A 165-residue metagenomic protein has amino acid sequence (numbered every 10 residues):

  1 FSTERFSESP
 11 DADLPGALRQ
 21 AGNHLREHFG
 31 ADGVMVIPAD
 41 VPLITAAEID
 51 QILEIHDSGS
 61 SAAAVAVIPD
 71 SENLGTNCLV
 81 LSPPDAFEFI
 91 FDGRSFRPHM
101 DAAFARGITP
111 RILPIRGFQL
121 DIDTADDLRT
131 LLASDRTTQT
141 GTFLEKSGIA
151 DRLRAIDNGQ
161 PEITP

Functional and structural regions predicted by a protein language model:
F1-G33: Short phosphate-binding loop-to-helix
A12, V41-L43: Acidic metal-phosphate-binding loop of nucleotide-sugar-dependent transferases
G30-A31, S61-A63, I108: Short, high-confidence coil segments that cap the C-terminus of an alpha-helix and link into the following beta-strand
I44-E72: Conserved donor-nucleotide/metal-binding helix-loop-beta segment in metal-dependent transferases, i.e., the alpha-helix
V67, C78-V80, Q119: Conserved hydrophobic/aromatic beta-strand scaffold that supports enzyme active sites
L81-A103, P165: Short, glycine-/small-residue-rich phosphate/pyrophosphate-handling segment
D101-P165: Conserved alpha/beta core of the MobA/IspD/sugar-nucleotide pyrophosphorylase nucleotidyltransferase superfamily
